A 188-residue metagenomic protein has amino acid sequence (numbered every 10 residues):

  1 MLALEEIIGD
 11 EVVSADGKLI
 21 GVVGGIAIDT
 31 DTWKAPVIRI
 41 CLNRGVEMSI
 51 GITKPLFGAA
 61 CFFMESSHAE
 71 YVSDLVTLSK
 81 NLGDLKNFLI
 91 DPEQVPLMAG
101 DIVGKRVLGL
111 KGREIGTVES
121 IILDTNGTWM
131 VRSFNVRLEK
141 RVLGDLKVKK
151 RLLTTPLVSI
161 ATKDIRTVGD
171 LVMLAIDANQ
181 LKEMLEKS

Functional and structural regions predicted by a protein language model:
M1-S188: Peripheral interaction segments used for macromolecular assembly
